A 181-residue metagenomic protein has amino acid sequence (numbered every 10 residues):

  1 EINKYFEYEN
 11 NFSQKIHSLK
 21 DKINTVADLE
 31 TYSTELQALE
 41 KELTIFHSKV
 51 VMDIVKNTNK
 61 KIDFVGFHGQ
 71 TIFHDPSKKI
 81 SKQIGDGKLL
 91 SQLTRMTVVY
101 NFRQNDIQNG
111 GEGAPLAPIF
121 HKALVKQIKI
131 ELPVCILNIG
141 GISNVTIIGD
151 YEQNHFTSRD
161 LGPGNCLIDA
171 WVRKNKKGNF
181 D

Functional and structural regions predicted by a protein language model:
E1-S18, V99-Q127, C135-D181: Glycine-rich phosphate-binding loop plus the immediately following alpha-helix
I2-E42: Conserved non-catalytic scaffold segment of RNase H-like nuclease domains
K22, N57, L93, K174-G178: Change "in soluble alpha/beta enzymes" to "in soluble alpha/beta proteins
V26-G87: Short beta-strand-loop/turn "lid" adjacent to the catalytic site in phosphate-handling enzymes
K49, D53, L89-Q92, A123 (+2 more regions): Residue-level signal for well-ordered alpha-helical scaffold segments within enzymatic catalytic domains
T58, Q127-I128: Glycine-rich helix-loop-beta junction characteristic of Rossmann-like nucleotide cofactor-binding loops
K60-I62, E131-V134: A general structural motif
K61-I119: Glycine-rich phosphate-binding loop and adjoining helix at the ATP-binding site of ATP-dependent phosphoryl-transfer
